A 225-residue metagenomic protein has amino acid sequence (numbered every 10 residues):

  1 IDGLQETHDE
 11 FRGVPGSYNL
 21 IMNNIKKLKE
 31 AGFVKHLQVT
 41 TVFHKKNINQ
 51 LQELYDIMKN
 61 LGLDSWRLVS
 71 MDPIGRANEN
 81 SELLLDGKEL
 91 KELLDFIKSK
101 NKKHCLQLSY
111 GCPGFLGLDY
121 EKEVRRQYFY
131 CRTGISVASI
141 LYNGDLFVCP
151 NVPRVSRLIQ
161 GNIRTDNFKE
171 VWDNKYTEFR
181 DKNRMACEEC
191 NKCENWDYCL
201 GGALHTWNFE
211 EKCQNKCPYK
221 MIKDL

Functional and structural regions predicted by a protein language model:
I1-L146, N151-Q160: Radical SAM enzyme [4Fe-4S]-AdoMet core and its adjacent flexible, acidic and glycine-rich loops/tails across
D145-L146, N151-L225: Flexible mid-to-C-terminal extensions adjoining Fe-S/redox cofactors in radical SAM and related proteins
